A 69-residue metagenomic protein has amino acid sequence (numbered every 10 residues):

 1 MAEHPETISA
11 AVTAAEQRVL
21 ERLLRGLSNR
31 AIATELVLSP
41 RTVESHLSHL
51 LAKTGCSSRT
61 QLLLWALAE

Functional and structural regions predicted by a protein language model:
A2-S48, K53, L64, A68-E69: Helix-turn-helix DNA-binding segment
S58-Q61: Helix N-cap/capping motif at the beta->alpha junctions
